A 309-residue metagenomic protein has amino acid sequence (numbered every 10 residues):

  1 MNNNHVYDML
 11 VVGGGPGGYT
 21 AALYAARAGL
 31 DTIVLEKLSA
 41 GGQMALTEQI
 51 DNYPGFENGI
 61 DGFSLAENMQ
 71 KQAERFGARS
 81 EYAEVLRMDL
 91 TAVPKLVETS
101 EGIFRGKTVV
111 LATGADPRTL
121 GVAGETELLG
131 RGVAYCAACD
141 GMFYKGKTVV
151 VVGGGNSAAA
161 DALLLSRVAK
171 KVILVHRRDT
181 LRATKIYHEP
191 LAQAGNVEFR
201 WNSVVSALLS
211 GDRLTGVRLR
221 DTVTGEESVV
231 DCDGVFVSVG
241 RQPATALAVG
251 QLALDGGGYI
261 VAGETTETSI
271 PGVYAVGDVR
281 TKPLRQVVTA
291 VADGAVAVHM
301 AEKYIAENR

Functional and structural regions predicted by a protein language model:
N3, Y7-F76, A159-T184, D255: Beta1-alpha1 glycine-rich phosphate/pyrophosphate-binding loop at the start of Rossmann-like nucleotide-binding domains
V6, G121, E127-F143, V239-T289 (+2 more regions): FAD-site-proximal beta/loop scaffold in flavoenzymes
G14, T113-G114, V239-G240: Glycine-rich, N-terminal phosphate-binding loop of Rossmann-like dinucleotide-binding domains
A73-V93, V97-E98, I103-F104, S166-G263 (+1 more regions): A Rossmann-like FAD-binding core segment of flavoenzymes
S80-F143, G154: Glycine/small-residue-rich loop that forms an oxyanion/phosphate-binding "nest" at active or ligand-binding sites
T119-L120, A159-A160, R182, E227 (+2 more regions): Glycine/Thr-rich phosphate-binding loops of Rossmann-like dinucleotide-binding domains
